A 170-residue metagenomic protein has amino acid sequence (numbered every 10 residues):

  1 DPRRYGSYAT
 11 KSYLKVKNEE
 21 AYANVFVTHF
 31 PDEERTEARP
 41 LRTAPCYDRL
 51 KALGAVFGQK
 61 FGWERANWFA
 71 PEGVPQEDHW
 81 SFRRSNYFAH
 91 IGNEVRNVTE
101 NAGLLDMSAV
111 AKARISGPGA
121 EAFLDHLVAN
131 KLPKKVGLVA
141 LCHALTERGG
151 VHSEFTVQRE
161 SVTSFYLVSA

Functional and structural regions predicted by a protein language model:
P2-A170: Glycine/proline-enriched, intrinsically flexible loops and inter-domain linkers
